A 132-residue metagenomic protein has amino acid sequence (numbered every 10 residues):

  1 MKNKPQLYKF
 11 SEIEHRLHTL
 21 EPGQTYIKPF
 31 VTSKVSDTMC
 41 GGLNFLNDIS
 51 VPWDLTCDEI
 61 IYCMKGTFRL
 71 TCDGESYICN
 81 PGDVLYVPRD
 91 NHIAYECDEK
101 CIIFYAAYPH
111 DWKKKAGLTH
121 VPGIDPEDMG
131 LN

Functional and structural regions predicted by a protein language model:
M1-G42, I124-N132: A short, N-terminal "cap"/entry segment at the start of jelly-roll beta-barrel domains of the cupin/DSBH fold
D37-L55: Conserved short histidine dyad/triad with adjacent acidic residue
N47-I49, T56-R69, D73: Glycine- and acidic-residue-biased ligand/ion/polar-headgroup-sensing regions
W53, L70, I103-Y105: Short hydrophobic/aromatic-rich beta-strand segments that constitute the beta-sheet cores of beta-sandwich/beta-barrel
I60, T67-R69, S76, H92 (+1 more regions): Structural motif
G74-D90: Short acidic-glycine-tyrosine-enriched beta hairpin
R89-K115: Ligand-binding loop in jelly-roll beta-barrel domains
H110-M129: Short peripheral tails and domain-boundary helices/loops at the edges of structured domains
